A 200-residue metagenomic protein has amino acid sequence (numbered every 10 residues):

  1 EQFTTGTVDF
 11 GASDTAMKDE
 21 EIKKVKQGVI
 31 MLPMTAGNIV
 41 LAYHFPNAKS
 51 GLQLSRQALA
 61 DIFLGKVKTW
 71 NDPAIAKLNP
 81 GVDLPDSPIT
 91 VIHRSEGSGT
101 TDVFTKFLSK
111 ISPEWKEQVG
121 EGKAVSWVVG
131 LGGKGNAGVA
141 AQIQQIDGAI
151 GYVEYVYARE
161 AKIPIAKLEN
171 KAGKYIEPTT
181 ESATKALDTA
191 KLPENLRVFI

Functional and structural regions predicted by a protein language model:
E1-I200: Flexible loop/hinge segments at secondary-structure junctions
